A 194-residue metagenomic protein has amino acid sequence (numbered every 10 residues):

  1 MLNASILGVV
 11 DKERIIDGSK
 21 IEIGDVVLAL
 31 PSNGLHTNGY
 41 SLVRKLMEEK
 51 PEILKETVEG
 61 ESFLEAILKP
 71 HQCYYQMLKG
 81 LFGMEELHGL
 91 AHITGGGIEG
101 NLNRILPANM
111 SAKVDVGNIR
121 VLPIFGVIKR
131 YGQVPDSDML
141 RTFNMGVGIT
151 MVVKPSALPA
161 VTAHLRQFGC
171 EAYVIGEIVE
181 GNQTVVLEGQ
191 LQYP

Functional and structural regions predicted by a protein language model:
M1-S41, E177, E188-Q190: Glycine-rich anion-binding loops of enzyme active sites
L2, E52-L68, Q72-P194: Glycine-/charge-enriched secondary-structure boundary and capping motifs
I21-E22, E49, M84: Secondary-structure boundary elements
Y40-P51: Short, compositionally biased
